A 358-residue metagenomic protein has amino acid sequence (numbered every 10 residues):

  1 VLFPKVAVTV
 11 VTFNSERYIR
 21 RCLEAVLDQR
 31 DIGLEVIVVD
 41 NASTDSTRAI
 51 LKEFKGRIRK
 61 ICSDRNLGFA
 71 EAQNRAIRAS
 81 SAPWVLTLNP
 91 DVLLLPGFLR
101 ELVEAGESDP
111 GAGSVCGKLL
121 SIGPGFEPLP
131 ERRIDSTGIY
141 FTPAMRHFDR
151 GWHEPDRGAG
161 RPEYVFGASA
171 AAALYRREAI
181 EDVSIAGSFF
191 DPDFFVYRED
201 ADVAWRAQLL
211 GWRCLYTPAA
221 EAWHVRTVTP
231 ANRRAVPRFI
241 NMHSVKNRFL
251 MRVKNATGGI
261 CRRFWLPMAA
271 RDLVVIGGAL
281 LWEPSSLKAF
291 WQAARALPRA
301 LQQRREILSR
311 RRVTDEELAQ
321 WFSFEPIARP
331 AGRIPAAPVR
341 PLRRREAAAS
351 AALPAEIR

Functional and structural regions predicted by a protein language model:
E24-G33: Short, acidic, metal-binding catalytic loop of nucleotide-sugar glycosyltransferases
A25, D40-A49, R65: A conserved acidic beta->alpha catalytic loop
S63-S80, P90, E101: Glycine-rich, basic loop-to-helix element that forms the pyrophosphate-binding segment of sugar-nucleotide handling
V85: Short aromatic/hydrophobic "clamp" motif used to bind/position activated sugar donors
L93-D135, I139-T142: Conserved donor NDP-sugar-binding/catalytic core segment of glycosyltransferases
I139, P143-F148, E154-E178, F195-V196 (+2 more regions): A recurrent flexible, glycine/aromatic-enriched loop bordering the glycosyltransferase active site that acts as
F166-E221: A short, conserved alpha-helix in the catalytic core of glycosyltransferases
R213-R305, S309-R310, E316-E325: Active-site-adjacent helix/loop segment of glycosyltransferases that harbors family-specific signature motifs
